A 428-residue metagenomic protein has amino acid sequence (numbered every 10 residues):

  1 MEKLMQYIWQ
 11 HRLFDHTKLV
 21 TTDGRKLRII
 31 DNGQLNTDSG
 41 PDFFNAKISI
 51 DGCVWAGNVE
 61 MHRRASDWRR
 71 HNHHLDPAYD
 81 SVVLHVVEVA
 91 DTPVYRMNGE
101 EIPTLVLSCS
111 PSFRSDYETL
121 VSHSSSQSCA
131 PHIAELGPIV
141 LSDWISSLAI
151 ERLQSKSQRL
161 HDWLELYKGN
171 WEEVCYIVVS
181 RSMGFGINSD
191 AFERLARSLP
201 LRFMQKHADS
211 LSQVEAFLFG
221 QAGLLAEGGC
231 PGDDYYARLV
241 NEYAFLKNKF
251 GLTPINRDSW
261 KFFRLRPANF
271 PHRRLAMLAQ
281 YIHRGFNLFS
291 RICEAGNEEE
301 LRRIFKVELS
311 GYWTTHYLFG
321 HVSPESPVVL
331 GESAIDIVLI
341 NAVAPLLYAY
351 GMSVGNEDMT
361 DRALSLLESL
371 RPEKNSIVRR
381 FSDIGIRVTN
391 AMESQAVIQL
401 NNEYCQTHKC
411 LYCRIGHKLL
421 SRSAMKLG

Functional and structural regions predicted by a protein language model:
M1-Q6: N-terminal "leader" segments that precede or initiate the main folded domain
Y7-S66, Y79: N-terminal ordered "arm"
N32-T37, N45-I50, D67-L75, A90-R96 (+2 more regions): Catalytic micro-motifs at enzyme active sites that drive phosphoryl/nucleotidyl and oxygen chemistry
V54, H73-A78, L84: Compact, well-ordered interaction domains used in eukaryotic information-processing assemblies
N58-R69, V83-D91: Conserved short secondary-structure elements within globular domains
V82, V86-D143: Compact, glycine/acidic-enriched structural inserts
L148-A396, K409: Hydrophobic, aromatic-lined core segments that form the binding pocket/scaffold for planar heteroaromatic ligands
D383-G428: Acidic, carboxylate-rich catalytic segments that either coordinate divalent cations
